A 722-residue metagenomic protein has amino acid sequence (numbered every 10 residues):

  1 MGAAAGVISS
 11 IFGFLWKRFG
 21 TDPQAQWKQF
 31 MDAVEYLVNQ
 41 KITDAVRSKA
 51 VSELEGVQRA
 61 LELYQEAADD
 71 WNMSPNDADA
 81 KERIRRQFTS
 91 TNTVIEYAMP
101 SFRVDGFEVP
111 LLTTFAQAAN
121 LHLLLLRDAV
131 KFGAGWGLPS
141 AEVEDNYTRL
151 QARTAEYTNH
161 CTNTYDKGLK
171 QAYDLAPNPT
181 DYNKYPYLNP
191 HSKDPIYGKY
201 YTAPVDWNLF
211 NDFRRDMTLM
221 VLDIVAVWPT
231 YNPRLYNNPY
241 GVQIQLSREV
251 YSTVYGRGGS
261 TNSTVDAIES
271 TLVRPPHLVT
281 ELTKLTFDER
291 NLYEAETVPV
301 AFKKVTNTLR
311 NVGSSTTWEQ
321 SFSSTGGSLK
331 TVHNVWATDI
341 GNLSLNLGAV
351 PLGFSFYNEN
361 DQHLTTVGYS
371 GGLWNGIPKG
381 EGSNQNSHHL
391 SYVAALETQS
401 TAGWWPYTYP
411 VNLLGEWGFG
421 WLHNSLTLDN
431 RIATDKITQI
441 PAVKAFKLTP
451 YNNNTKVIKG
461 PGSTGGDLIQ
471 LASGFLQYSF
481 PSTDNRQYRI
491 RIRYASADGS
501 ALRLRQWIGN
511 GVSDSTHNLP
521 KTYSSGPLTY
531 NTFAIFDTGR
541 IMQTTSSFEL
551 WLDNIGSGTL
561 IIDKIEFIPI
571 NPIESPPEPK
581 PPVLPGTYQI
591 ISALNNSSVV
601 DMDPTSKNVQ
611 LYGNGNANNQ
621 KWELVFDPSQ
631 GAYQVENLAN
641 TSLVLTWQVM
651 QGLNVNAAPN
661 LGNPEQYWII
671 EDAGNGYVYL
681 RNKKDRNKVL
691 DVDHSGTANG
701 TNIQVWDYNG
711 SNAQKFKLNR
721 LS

Functional and structural regions predicted by a protein language model:
M1-K41: Membrane-inserting effector segments that mediate pore formation, membrane fusion, or transient membrane insertion
G6-S10, Q29, A33, S90 (+4 more regions): Extracytoplasmic/secreted proteins, especially bacterial periplasmic and envelope-associated proteins
F30-D70: Charged, amphipathic alpha-helical linkers/stalks
N76-L422, L428: Membrane-inserting hydrophobic helices used for pore formation or membrane fusion
M99-W136, A495-A497, I591-N595, N614 (+5 more regions): Short, flexible beta-strand-to-coil junctions
P110-L125, Q477, R489-R493, E549-W551 (+10 more regions): Ordered hydrophobic segments in well-structured contexts
S321, V332-P576: Extracytoplasmic
P576-S722: Lectin-like carbohydrate-binding module/patch detector with strong preference for beta-trefoil
